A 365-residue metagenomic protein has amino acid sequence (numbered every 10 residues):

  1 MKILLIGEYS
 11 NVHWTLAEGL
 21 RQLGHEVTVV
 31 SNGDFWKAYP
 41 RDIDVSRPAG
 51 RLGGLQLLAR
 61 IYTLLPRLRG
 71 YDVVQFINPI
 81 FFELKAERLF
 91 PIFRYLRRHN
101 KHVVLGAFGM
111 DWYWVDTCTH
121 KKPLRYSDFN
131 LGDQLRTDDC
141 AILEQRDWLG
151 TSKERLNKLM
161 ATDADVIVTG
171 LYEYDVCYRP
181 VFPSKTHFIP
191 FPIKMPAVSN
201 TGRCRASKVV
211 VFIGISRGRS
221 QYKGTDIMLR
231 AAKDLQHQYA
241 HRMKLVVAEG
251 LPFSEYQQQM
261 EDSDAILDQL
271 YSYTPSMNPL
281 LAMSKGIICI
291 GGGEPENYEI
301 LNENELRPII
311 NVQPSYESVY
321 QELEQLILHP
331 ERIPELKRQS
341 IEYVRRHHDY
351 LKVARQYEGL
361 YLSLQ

Functional and structural regions predicted by a protein language model:
Y39-D42, S46, L105-G150, G218 (+1 more regions): Acceptor-binding helix/loop patch of EC 2.4 sugar-transfer enzymes, predominantly nucleotide-sugar-dependent
L65-R69, I92-R98, H102, D128-V166: Membrane-proximal helix-turn-helix segments that form the acceptor-binding/catalytic region of lipid-linked
W114-V115, Q145-T186, R230, Y357: A short, active-site helix/loop in glycosyltransferases that binds the activated sugar's phosphate group
K185-K223, L229: Conserved donor-binding/catalytic core segment of Leloir-type glycosyltransferases
E261-T274, I287: Acidic donor-binding loop of glycosyltransferase active sites
I288-P295: Short hydrophobic beta-strand element within catalytic cores of glycosyltransferases and related nucleotide-activated
Y298-L323: Change "using UDP/GDP/dTDP sugars" to "using nucleotide sugars
E331-L362: A charged, aromatic-enriched C-terminal amphipathic alpha-helix characteristic of glycosyltransferases across folds
